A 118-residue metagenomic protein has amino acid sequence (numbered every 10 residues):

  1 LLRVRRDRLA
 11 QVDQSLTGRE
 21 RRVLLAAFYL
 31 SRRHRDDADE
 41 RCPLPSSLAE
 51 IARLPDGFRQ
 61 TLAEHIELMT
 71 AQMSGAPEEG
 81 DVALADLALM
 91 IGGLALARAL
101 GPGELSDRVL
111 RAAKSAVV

Functional and structural regions predicted by a protein language model:
L1-R5, R59-L62: Amphipathic alpha-helical segments enriched in hydrophobic/aromatic and basic residues that form the DNA-contacting
R3, L16, E20, A38-C42 (+3 more regions): Residues at secondary-structure transition points
R6-E40: Hydrophobic alpha-helical connector segments
A10, L48-A49, T70, S74: Amphipathic alpha-helical segments within well-ordered protein domains
R22-R33, E67-P77, V117: Short amphipathic alpha-helical segments and their helix-coil junctions
V23, C42-P45, L84-A88: Non-catalytic, well-ordered alpha-helical scaffold segments
L30-R35, L44-R53: Helix-loop "lid/cap" segments that line or gate small-molecule binding pockets
P55-I66, G75-V118: Hydrophobic/aromatic-rich alpha-helical bundle segments in the mid-to-C-terminal region
